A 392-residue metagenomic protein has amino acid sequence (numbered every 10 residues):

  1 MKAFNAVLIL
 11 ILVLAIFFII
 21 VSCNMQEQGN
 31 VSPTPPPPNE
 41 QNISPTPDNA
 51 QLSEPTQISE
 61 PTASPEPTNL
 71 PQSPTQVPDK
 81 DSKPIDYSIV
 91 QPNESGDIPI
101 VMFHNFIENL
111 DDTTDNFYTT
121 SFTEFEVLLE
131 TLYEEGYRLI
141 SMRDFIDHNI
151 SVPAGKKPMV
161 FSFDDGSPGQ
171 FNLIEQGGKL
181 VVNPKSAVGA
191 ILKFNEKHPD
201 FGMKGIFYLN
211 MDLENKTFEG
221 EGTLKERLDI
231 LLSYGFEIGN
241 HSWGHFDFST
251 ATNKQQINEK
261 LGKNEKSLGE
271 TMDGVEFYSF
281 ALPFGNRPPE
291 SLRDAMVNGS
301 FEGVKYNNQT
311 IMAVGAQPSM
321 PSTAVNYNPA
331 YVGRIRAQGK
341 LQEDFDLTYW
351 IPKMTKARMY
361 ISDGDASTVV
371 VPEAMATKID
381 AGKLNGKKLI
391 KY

Functional and structural regions predicted by a protein language model:
M1-I11: N-terminal Sec-pathway targeting helices
V21-S22: C-terminal motif of bacterial Sec signal peptides marking the signal peptidase cleavage site
Q26-P84: Ser/Thr-rich, Proline-interspersed low-complexity disordered segments
L70-F161, S167-E175, T250-Y392: C-terminal active-site subregion of NodB/CE4 polysaccharide deacetylases
Y118-L139, K179-L192, E219-K225: Aromatic- and glycine-enriched glycan-recognition loops and surfaces that form the carbohydrate-binding subsites
P158-S162, Q170-E196, Y234: Acidic/His-rich structured neighborhood in mature extracellular/periplasmic domains
S186-Y208, Y234-E237, G244, N253-G285: CE4/NodB-like, metal-dependent polysaccharide N-deacetylase domain that modifies extracellular/periplasmic N-acetylated
L192-G202, E221-G239, K305, P321-A330: Acidic (Asp/Glu)-rich catalytic clusters
